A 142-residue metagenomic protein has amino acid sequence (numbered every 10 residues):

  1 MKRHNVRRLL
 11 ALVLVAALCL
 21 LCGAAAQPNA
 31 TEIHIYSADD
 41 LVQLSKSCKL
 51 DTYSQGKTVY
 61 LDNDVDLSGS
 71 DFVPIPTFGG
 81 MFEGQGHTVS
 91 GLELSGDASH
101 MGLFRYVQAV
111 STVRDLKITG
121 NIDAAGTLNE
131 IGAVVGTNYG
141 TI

Functional and structural regions predicted by a protein language model:
K2-V13: Bacterial N-terminal signal peptides that target proteins for export
L12-L21: Bacterial N-terminal signal peptides
Q27-I142: Surface-exposed repetitive/solenoidal architectures
